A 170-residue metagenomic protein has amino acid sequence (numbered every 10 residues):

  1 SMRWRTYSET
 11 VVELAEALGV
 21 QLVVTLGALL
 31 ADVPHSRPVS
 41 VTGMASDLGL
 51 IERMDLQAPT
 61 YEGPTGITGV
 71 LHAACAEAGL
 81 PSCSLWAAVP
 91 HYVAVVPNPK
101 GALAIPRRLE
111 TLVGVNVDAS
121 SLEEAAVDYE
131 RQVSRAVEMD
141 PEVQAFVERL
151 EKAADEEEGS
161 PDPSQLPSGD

Functional and structural regions predicted by a protein language model:
S1-L22, L30-D170: Accessory terminal and edge-of-domain segments that mediate assembly/interaction and cofactor placement around
G27: Acidic-aromatic/histidine active-site loop/patch
